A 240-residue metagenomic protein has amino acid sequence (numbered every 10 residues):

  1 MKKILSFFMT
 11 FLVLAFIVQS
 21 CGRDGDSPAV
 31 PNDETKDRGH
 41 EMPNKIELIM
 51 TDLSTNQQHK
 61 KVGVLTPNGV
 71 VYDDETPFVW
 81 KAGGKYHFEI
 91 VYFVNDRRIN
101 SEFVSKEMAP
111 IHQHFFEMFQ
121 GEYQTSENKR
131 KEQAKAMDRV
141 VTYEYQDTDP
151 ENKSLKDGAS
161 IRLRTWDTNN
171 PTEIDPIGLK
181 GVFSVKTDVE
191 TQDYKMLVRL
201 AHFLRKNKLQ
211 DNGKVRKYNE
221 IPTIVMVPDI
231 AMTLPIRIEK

Functional and structural regions predicted by a protein language model:
M1-Q19: Sec-dependent bacterial lipoprotein signal peptides
F16-N44: Bacterial Sec-dependent N-terminal signal peptides
S54-K81: N-terminal edge beta-strand
T76-N95: Beta-strand cores of secreted/periplasmic/IMS beta-sandwich domains, seen most often in copper-related folds
H87-Y92, R164, N169-Y218: Internal, hydrophobic beta-strand segments that form the core of beta-sheet-rich folds
V104-T125: Short edge-strand/loop segments of extracellular domains
K129-G181: Extended, solvent-exposed segments with strong compositional bias
D211-K240: Short beta-strand elements
